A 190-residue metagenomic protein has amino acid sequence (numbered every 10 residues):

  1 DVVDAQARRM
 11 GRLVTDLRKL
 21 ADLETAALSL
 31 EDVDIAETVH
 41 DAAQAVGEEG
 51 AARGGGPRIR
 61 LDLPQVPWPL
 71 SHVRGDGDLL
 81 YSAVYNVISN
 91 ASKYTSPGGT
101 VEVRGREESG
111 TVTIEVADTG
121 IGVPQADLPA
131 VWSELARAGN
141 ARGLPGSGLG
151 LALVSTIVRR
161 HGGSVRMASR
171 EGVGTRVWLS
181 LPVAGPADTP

Functional and structural regions predicted by a protein language model:
V2-M10: Short alpha-helical segment of the dimerization/phosphotransfer core of two-component systems
E24-S29, W68-G75: Conserved micro-motifs of the catalytic ATP-binding
A91-S92: Short helix-loop "hinge" at the ATP-lid/N-box region of the Bergerat-fold HATPase_c
G98-G110: Short beta-strand/loop element within the Bergerat-fold HATPase_c
D118: Acidic ATP/Mg2+-coordinating residue in the GHKL
V123-L135: Short conserved segment of the HATPase_c
